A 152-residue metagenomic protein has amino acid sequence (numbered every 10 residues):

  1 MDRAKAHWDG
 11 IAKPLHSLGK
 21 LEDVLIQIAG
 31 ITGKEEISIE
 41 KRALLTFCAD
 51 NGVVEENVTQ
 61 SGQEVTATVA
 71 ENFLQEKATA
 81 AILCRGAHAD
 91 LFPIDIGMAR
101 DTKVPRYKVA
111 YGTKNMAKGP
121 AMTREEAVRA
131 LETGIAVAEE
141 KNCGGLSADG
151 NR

Functional and structural regions predicted by a protein language model:
M1-R152: N-terminal loops that bind phosphate or other acidic moieties and the adjacent beta-alpha structural core
